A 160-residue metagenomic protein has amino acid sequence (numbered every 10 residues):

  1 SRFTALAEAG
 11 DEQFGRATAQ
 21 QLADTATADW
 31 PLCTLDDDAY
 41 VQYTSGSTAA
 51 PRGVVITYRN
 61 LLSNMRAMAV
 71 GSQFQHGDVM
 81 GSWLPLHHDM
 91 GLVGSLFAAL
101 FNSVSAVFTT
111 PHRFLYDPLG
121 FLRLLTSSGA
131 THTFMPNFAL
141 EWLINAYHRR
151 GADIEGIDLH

Functional and structural regions predicted by a protein language model:
S1-T4, S128-H160: Adenylate-forming
R2-A26, R149-D153: A short, gly/pro- and small-residue-rich
E12-A19, R52-V55, S105-R113: Short beta-strand->loop structural element characteristic of the AMP-binding/adenylate-forming
R16-A17, Q21-Y43, A50, N60 (+2 more regions): Conserved pre-ATP/AMP-binding loop-to-beta segment of ANL
L32, V55, L115, F134: Short aromatic/basic micro-patch
D38, L119, N137-F138: Alpha-helix N-cap/helix-start capping motif
L62-V79, D89-T131, A146-R150: Conserved AMP-binding/adenylation subdomain of ANL enzymes
L84-H88: AMP-binding (ANL) adenylation modules
